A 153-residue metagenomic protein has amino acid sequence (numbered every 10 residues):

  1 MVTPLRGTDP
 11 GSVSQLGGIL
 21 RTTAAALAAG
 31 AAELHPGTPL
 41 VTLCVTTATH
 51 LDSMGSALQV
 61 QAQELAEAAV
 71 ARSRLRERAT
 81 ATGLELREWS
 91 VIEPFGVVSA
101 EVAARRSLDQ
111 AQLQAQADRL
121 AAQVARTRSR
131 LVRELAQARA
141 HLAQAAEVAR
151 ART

Functional and structural regions predicted by a protein language model:
M1-T153: N-terminal secretion-targeting helices of virulence/extracellular proteins, encompassing both classical Sec signal
